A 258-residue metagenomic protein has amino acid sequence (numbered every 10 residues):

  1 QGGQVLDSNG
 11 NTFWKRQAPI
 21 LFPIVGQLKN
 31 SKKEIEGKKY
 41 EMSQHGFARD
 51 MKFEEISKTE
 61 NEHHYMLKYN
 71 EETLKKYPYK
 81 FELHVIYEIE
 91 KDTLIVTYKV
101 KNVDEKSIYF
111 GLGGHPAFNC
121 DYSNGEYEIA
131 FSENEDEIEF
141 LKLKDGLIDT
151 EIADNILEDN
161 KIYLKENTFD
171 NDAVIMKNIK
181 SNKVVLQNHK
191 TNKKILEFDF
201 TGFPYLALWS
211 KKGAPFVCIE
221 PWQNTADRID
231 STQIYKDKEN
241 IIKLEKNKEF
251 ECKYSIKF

Functional and structural regions predicted by a protein language model:
Q1-K38: Acidic-aromatic substrate-binding/catalytic surfaces of carbohydrate-active enzymes
K33-E41, Y98, I242-F258: Short Pro-Gly-centered flexible turn/kink motifs
K38-K91: Extended, loop-rich substrate-binding clefts of extracytoplasmic carbohydrate-active enzymes
Y40, H45-S57, D159-N240: Acidic/His-leaning functional-site neighborhoods
I56-H63, E88-T93, Y122, H189 (+2 more regions): A short, structured loop/turn motif at beta-sheet edges
Y69-F110, G114-D121: Acidic, contiguous internal or C-terminal segments within carbohydrate-active enzymes that form a structured patch used
H84-I86, E239-L244: Beta-strand-rich interaction surfaces with strong enrichment in secreted/lumenal proteins
S107, A117-C120, N124-F200: Active-site/ligand-binding surface loops and adjacent short beta/alpha elements that line catalytic pockets across
